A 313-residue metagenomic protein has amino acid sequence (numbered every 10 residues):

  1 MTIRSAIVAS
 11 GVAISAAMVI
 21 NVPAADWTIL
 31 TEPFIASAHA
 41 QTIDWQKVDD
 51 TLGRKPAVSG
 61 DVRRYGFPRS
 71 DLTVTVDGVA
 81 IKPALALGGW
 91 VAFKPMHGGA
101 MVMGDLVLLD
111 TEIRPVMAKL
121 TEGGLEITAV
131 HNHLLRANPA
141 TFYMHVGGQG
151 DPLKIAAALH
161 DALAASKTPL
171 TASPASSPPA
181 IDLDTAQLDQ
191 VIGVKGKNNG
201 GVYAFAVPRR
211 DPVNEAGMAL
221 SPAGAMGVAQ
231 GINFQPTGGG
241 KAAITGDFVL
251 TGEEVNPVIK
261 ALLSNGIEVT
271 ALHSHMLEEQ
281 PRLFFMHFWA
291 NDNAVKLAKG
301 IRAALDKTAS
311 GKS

Functional and structural regions predicted by a protein language model:
M1-R4: N-terminal secretory signal peptides that target proteins for export/translocation
A9-D26: Bacterial N-terminal signal peptides
E32-Q46, T51, A92-T111, G147-D151 (+4 more regions): Terminal, regulation- and interaction-focused segments at domain boundaries
H39-P68, L72-V76, A164-P208, P212-G217 (+1 more regions): Intrinsic disorder/low-complexity detector
A40, G89-A92, L108, L134 (+5 more regions): A conserved regulatory-domain signal marking ACT and ACT-like small-molecule sensing domains and adjacent regulatory
V76-A92, D211-P236, L272: Intrinsic, low-complexity N-terminal interaction/targeting segments
K82-A84, D110-L135, G224-M226, G252-L277: Extended intrinsically disordered, low-complexity coil regions enriched in Ser, Thr, Gly, Ala and often Pro
L108-T128, N138-D182, A290-G311: Hydrophobic, ordered structural segments
